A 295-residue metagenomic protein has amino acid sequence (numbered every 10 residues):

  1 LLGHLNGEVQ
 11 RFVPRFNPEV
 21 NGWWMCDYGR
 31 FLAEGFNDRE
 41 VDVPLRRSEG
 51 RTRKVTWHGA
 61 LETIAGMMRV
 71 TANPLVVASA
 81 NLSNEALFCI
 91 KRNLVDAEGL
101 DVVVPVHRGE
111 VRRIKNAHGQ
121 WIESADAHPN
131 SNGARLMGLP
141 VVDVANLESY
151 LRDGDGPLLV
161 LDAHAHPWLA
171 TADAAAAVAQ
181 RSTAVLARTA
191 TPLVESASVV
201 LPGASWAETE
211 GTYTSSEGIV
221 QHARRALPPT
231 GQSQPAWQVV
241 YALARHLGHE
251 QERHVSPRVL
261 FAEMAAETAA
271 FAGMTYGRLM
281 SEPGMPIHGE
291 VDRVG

Functional and structural regions predicted by a protein language model:
L1-A145, G154-D155, L159, A163-H164 (+1 more regions): N-terminal export/assembly segments and adjacent metallocofactor-ligating motifs of anaerobic energy-metabolism
G3-N6, P105-V111, S215-V220, S281-V294: Short, surface-exposed, charge-dense and proline/glycine-enriched linear segments
W24, F31-G35, R53-W57, V77 (+8 more regions): Broad hydrophobic/π-residue packing in well-ordered secondary structure
I90-N93, A97-G273: Non-catalytic alpha/beta scaffold blocks inside enzyme catalytic domains
V259-G295: Long, low-complexity segments enriched in small/aliphatic residues
